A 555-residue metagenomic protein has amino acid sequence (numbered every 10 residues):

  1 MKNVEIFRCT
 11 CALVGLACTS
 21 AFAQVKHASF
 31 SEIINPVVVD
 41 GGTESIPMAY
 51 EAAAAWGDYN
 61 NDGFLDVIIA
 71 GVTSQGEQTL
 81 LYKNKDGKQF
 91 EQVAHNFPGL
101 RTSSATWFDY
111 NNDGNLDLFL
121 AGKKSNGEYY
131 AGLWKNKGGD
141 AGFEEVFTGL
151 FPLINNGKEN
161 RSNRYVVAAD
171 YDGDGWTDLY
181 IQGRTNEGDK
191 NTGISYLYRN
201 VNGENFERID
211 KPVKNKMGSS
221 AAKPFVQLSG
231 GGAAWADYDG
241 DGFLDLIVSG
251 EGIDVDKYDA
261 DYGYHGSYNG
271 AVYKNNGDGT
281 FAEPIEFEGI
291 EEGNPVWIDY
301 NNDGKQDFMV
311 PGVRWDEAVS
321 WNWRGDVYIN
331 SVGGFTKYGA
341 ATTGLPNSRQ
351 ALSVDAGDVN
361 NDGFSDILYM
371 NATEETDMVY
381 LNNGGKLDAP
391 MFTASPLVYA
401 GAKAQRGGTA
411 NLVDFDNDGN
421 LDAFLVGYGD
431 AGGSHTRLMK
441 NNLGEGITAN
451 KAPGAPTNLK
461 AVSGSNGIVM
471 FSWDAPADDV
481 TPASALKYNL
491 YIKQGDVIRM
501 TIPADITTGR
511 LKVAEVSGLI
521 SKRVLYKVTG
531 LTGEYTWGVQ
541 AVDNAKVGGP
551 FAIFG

Functional and structural regions predicted by a protein language model:
Q24-A49, K83-L100, W134-R161, Y198-L228 (+6 more regions): Blade-edge motifs of beta-propeller repeat domains
E51-Y59, S103-N112, N163-Y171, G230-Y238 (+3 more regions): Beta-propeller blade termini
G63-I69, G114-L120, G175-I181, G242-V248 (+3 more regions): Glycine-aliphatic tripeptides that mark coil-to-beta-strand junctions in extracellular and membrane proteins
V72-G76, K123-G127, T185-D189, G252-D256 (+4 more regions): Short glycine/acidic-enriched loop and turn motifs that connect beta-strands
T409-T448: Blade-level signature of beta-propeller repeat domains, shared across WD40, Kelch, NHL, RCC1 and BNR/Asp-box propellers
G444-P482, G549-G555: Pro/Thr/Ser/Gly-rich low-complexity, intrinsically disordered linker/stalk tracts
A485-L531: Recognizes extended acidic, P/S/T-rich segments that occur within or adjacent to Ig-like beta-sandwich modules
V528-V547: Beta-strand-rich modules
